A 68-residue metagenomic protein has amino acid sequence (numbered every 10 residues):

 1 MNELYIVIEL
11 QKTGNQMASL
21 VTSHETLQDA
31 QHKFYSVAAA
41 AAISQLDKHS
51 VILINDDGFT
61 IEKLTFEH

Functional and structural regions predicted by a protein language model:
M1, Q11, Q31, V37 (+1 more regions): Low-complexity, intrinsically disordered regions enriched in charged/polar residues
M1-S19, D47: Short aromatic-glycine-(Arg/Gly/Cys) micro-motifs in beta-strand/loop hairpins
E3, T22, H32-K33, L64: Intrinsically disordered, low-complexity segments enriched in small/polar residues
K12, V21, I52-I54: Intrinsic disorder/low-complexity signature
G14-N15, H24-S50: A short, charged, amphipathic alpha-helix used as a generic interaction element across diverse proteins
N15-V21, F59-K63: Surface-exposed loop/edge segments in extracytoplasmic proteins
A39-H68: Short, mixed-charge low-complexity intrinsically disordered segments
